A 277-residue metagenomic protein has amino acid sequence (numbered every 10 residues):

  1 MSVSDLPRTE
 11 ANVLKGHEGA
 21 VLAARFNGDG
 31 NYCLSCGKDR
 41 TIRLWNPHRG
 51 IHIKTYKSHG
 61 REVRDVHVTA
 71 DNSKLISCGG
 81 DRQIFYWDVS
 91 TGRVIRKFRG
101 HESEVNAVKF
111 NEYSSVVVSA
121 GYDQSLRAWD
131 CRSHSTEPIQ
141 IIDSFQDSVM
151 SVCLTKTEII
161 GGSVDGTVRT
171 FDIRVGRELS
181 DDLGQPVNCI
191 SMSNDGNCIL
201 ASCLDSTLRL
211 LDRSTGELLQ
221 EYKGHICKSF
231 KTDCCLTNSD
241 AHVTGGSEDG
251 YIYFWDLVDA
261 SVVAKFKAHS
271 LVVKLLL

Functional and structural regions predicted by a protein language model:
V3-S4, E10-G16, H52-H59, C78 (+7 more regions): Short C-terminal beta-strands that terminate individual repeats in beta-propeller domains, predominantly WD40 blades
E18, T41, G60, K74 (+9 more regions): A conserved positional marker within WD40/Gbeta-like beta-propeller blades
G19-R25, R61-V68, S103-F110, Q146-T155 (+3 more regions): Canonical WD40 repeat/beta-propeller blade segments in eukaryotic WD-repeat proteins
D29-N31, D71-S73, Y113-S115, K156-T157 (+2 more regions): Short coil/turn segments that connect the beta-strands within blades of beta-propeller domains
S35-D39, S77-D81, Y113, A120-D123 (+3 more regions): Conserved strand-to-loop turn within each blade of WD40 beta-propeller repeats
I42-W45, I84-D88, V108, L126-C131 (+4 more regions): WD40-repeat beta-propellers
E102-S180: Solenoidal tandem-repeat scaffolds enriched in leucines and small polar residues
G176-L277: Structured C-terminal portions of repeat-based eukaryotic scaffold domains
